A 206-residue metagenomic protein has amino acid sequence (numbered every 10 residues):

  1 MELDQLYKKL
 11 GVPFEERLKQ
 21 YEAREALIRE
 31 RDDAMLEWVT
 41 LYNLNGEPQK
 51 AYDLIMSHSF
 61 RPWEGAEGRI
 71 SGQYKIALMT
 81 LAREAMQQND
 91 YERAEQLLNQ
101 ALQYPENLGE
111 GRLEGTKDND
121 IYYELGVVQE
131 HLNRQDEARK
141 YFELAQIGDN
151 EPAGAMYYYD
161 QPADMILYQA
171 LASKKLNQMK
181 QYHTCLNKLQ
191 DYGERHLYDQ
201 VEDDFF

Functional and structural regions predicted by a protein language model:
M1, A34, G68, A77 (+4 more regions): TPR alpha-solenoid repeat register
E2, E37, Q73, M79-T80 (+4 more regions): "A position-specific structural signal for the A-helix of alpha-solenoid helical repeats
L10-G11, N45, Q88, L132 (+1 more regions): Structural motif corresponding to the intra-repeat A-B loop/turn of tetratricopeptide repeats
R17, R31, E67-I70, Y74 (+4 more regions): Residues that mark the junctions of alpha-helical repeat units in TPR/alpha-solenoid scaffolds
A23-L27, R61-S71, E106-E114, E151-Y158: Flexible helix-coil transition and linker loops at the boundaries of alpha-helical arrays
